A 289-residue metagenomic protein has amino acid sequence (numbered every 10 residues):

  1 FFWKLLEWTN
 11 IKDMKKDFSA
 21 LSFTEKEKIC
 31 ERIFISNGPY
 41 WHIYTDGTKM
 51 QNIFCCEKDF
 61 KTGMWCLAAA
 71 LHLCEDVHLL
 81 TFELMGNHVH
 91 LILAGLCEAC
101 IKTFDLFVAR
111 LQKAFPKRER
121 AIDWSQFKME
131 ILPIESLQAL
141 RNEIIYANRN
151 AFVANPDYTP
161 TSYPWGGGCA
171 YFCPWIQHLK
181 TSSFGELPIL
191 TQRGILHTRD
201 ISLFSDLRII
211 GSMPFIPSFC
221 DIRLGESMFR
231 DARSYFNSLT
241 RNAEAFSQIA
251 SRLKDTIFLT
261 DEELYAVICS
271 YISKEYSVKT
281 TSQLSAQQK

Functional and structural regions predicted by a protein language model:
F1-G86, A94-K289: Short Pro-Cys-Gly-centered "Cys-loop" motif that presents a nucleophilic cysteine in a tight turn
